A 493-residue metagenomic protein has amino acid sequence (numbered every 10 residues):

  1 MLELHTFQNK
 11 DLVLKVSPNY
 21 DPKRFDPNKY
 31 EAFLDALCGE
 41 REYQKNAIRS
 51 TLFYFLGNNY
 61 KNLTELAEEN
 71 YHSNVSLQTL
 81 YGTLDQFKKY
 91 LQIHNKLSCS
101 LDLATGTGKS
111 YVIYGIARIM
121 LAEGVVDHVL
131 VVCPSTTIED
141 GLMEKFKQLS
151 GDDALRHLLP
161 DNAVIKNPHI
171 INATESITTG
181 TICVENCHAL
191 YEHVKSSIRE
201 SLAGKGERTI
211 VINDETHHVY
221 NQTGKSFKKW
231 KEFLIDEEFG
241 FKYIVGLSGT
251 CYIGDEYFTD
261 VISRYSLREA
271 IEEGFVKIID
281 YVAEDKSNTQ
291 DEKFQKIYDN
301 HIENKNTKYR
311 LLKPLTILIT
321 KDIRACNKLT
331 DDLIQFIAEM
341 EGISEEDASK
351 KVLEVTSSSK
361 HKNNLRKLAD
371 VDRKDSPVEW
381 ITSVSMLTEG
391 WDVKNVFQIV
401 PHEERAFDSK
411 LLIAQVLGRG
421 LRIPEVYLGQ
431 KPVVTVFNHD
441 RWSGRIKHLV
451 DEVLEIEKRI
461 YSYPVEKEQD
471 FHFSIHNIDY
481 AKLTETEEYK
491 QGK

Functional and structural regions predicted by a protein language model:
M1-L2, T6-N9, R49, A122 (+7 more regions): Helicase-associated low-complexity regulatory tails and linkers flanking the ATPase motor
M1-V16, N28-A32, A36: Extended, charged/polar low-complexity intrinsically disordered regions
N19-D102: Conserved pre-motif I regulatory segment
N59-N95, G151-A173, I337-L353: Short mixed-charge
K89-S100, V126-D127, K313-T316, V378-E379: Pre-Walker A (Motif I) flank of P-loop NTPase domains
D102-A104, I113-D140: Conserved SF1/SF2 helicase motif Ia
G106, P134, S248-G249, S385: Conserved H-loop
K109-S110: Conserved lysine of the Walker
